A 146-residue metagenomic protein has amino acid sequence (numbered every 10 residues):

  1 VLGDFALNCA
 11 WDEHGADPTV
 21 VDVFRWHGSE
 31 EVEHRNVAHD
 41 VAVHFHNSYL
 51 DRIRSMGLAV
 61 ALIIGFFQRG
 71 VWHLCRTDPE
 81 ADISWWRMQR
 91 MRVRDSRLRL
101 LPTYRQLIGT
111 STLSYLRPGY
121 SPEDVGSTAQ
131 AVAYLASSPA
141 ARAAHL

Functional and structural regions predicted by a protein language model:
V1-L146: Non-heme di-metal
